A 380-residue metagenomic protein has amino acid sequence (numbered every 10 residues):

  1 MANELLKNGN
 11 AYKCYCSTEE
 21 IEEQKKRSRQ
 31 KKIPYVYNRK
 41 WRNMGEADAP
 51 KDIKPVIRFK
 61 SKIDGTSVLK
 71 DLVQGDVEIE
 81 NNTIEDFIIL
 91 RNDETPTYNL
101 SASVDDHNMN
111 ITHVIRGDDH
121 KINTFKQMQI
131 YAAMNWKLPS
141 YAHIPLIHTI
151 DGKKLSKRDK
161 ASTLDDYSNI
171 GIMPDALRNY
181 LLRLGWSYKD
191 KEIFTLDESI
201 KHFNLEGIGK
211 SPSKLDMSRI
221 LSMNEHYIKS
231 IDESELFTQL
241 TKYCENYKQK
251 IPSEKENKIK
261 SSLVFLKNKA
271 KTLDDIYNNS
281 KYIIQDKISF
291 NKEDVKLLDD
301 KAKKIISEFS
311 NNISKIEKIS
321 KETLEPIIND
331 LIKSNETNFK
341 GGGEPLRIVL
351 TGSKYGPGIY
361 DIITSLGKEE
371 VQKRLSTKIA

Functional and structural regions predicted by a protein language model:
E4-H143, H148-L155, T163, Y188: Active-site cores that bind ATP or allylic diphosphates and position pyrophosphate for catalysis
S17, M44-D48, D232-E235, D299 (+1 more regions): Residues that cap or delimit alpha-helices
E23, R27-K32, E46-D52, I193 (+3 more regions): Short, glycine- and charge-enriched coil/turn segments that flank and shape catalytic ligand pockets
I122, M134-S289, V295-K296, T351-A380: Catalytic adenosine-cofactor/nucleotide-binding cores of aminoacyl-tRNA synthetases and other
Y131, C244, I332: Conserved hydrophobic residues forming the short capping helix/wall of the S-adenosyl-L-methionine
E293-I328: Long, amphipathic alpha-helical coiled-coil segments characteristic of histidine-phosphotransfer scaffolds
S320-L366: Helix-rich, typically C-terminal accessory recognition domains appended to large enzymatic cores
